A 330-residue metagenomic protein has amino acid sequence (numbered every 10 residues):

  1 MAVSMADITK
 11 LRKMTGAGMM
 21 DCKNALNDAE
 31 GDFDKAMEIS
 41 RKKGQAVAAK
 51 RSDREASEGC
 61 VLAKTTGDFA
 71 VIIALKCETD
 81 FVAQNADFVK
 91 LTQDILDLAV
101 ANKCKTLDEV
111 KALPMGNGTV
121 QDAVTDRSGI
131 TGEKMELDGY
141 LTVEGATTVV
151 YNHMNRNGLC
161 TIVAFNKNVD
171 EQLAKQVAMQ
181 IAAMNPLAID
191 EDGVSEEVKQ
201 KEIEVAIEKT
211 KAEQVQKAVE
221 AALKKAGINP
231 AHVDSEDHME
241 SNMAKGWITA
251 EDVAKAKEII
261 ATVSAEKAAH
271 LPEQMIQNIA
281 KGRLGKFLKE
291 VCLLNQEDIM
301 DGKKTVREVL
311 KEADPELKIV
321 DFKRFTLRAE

Functional and structural regions predicted by a protein language model:
A2-E330: N-terminal assembly/interaction segments in proteins that build large macromolecular machines
